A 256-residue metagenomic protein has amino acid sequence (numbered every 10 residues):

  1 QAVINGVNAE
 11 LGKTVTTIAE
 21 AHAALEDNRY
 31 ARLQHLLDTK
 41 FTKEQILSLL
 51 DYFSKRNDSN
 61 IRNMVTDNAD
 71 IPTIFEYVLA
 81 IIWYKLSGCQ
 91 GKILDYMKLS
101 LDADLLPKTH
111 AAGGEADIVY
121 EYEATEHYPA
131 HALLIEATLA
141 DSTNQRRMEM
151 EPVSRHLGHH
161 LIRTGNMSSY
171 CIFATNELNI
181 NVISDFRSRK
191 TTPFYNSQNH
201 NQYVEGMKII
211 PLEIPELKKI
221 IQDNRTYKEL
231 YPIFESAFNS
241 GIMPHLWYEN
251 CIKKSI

Functional and structural regions predicted by a protein language model:
Q1-K40: Nuclease-adjacent, charged terminal/linker segments that flank catalytic cores
E10, Y30-S255: Catalytic core segments in nucleotide and nucleic-acid processing enzymes
